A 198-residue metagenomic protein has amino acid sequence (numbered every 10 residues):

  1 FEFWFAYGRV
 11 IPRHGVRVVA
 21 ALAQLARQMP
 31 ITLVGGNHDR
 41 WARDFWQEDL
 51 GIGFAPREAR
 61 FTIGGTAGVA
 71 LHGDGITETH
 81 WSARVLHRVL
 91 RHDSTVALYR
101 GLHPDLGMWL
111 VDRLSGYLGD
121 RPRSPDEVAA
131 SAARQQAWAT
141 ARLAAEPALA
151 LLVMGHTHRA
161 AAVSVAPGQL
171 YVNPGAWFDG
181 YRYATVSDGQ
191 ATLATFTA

Functional and structural regions predicted by a protein language model:
F1-I63: Core catalytic region of metal-dependent phosphoesterases/phosphodiesterases, especially metallo-beta-lactamase-like
F3-F5, T32-L33, R40-D44, P122-D126 (+3 more regions): N-terminal start-of-chain detector that recognizes signal peptides and the immediate post-cleavage beginning
F3-Y7, L25, T95-G107, L143-A144: Phosphate-binding glycine-rich loops and adjacent basic patches that engage nucleotide phosphates, nucleic-acid
H14-R17, A130-W138: Soluble or luminal CAZymes and related metallo-dependent hydrolases
L22-P30, H72, D105-L110, D126-E127 (+2 more regions): Short low-complexity stretches enriched in small and charged residues
Q24-M29, I63-T66, L98-D105, Y183-V186: Short C-terminal domain-edge/linker segments immediately following a structured domain
D49-E58, A67-V69, D74, E78-L86 (+2 more regions): Conserved beta-sheet core of the metallophosphoesterase superfamily
L71-Q135: Active-site-proximal loop/helix segment associated with metal-binding centers of metalloenzymes
